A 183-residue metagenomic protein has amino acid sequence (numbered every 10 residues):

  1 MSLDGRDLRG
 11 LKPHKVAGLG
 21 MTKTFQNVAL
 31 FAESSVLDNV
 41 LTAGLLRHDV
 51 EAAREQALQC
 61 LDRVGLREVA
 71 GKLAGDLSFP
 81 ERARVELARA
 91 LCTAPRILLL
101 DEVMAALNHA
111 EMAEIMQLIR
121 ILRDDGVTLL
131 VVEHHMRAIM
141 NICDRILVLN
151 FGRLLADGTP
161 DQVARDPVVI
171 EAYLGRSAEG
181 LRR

Functional and structural regions predicted by a protein language model:
M1-R183: Glycine-rich phosphate-binding loops of nucleotide-dependent enzymes
